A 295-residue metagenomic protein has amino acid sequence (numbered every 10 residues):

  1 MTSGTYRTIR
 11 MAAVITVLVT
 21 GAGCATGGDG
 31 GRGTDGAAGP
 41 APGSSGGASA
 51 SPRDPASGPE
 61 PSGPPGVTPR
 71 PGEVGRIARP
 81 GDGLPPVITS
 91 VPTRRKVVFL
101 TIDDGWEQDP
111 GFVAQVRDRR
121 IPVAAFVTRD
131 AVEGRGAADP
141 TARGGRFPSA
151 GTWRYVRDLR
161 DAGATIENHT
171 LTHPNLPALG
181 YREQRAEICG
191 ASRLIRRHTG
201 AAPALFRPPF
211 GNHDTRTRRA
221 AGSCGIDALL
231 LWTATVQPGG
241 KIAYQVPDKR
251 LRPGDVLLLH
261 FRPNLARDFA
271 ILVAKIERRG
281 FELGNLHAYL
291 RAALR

Functional and structural regions predicted by a protein language model:
T2-A12: Bacterial N-terminal signal peptides that target proteins for export
T20-G23: C-terminal motif of bacterial Sec signal peptides marking the signal peptidase cleavage site
A25-G58: Short, low-complexity, disordered segments immediately C-terminal to signal peptides in bacterial exported proteins
P42, G66-P71, R79-P92, E133-G134 (+1 more regions): C-terminal domain-boundary segment and adjacent tail
G63-N168, T172-N175, L194: Active-site beta->alpha N-cap acidic-glycine motif
D104-Q108, R129-G134, I166, T172-L176 (+5 more regions): Solvent-exposed loop/turn segments at secondary-structure junctions within structured extracellular/periplasmic domains
P122, F126, D161-T165, L171-P174 (+2 more regions): CE4/NodB-like, metal-dependent polysaccharide N-deacetylase domain that modifies extracellular/periplasmic N-acetylated
A202-A204, N212-P253, L283-A292: His/Asp/Glu-enriched short active-site or ligand-binding loop at hydrolase and phosphoryl-transfer sites
